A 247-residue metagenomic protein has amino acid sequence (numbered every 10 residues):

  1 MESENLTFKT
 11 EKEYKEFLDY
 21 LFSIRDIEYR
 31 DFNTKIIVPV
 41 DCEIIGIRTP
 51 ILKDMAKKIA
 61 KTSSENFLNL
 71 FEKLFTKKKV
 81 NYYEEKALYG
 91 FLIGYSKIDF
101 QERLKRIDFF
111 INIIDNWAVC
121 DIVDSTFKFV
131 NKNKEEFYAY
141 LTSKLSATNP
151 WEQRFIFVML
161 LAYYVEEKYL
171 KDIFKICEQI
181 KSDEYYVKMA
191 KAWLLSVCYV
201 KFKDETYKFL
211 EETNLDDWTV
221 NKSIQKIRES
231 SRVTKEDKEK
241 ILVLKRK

Functional and structural regions predicted by a protein language model:
M1-K247: Alpha-helical scaffold domains
